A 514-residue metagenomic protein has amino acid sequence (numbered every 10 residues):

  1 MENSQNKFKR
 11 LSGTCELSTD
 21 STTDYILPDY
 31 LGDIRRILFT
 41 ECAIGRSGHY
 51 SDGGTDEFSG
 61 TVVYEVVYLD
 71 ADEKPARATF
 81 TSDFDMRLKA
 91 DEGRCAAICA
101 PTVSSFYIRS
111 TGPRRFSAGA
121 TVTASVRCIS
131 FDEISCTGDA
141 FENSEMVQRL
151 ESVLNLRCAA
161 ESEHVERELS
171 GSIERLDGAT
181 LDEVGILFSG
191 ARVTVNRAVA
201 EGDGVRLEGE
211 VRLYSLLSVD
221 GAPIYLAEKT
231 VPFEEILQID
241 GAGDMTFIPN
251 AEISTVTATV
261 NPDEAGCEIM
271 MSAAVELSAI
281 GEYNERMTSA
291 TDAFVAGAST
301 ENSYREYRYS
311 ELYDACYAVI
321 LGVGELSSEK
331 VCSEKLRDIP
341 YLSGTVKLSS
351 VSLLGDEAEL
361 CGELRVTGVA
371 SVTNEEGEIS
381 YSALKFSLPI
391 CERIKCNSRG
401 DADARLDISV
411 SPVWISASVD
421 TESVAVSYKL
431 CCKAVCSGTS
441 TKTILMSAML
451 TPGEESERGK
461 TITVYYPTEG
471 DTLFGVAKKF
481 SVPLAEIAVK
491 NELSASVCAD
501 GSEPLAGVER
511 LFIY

Functional and structural regions predicted by a protein language model:
M1-P452, S456-E457: Membrane-lipid interaction segments
R115, G204, E357, Y466 (+2 more regions): Residue-level "contact hotspot" at macromolecular interaction interfaces
T246, D403, A417, F474 (+2 more regions): A broad, structure-centric signal for solvent-exposed, well-ordered loop/edge residues that line or flank functional
V366, T472, V476, L493: Conserved structured catalytic cores and adjacent interaction surfaces of nucleotide-binding/hydrolyzing enzymes
L445-T468, P504-Y514: Surface-exposed, interaction-prone regions with an acidic/low-complexity signature
P467, L473-A488: Short alpha-helical segments in extracytoplasmic peptidoglycan/chitin-binding modules and envelope-associated proteins
V482-Y514: Extracellular LysM carbohydrate-binding repeats and other cell-envelope/extracellular binding modules
